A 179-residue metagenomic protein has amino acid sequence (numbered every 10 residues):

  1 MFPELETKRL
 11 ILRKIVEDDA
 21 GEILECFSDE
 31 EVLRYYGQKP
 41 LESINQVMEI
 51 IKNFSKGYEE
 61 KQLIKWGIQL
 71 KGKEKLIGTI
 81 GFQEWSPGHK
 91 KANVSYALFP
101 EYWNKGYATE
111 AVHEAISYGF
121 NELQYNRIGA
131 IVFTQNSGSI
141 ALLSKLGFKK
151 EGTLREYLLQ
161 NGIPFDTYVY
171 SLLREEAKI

Functional and structural regions predicted by a protein language model:
M1-R34, K52, K65, Q69-I179: Acyl-donor (CoA/ACP) binding surface of acyl/acetyltransferases
L33-L41: A short gly/proline-enriched turn/hairpin at secondary-structure junctions
P40-K61: Active-site rim helix/loop that mediates acceptor-substrate recognition in acyltransferases
